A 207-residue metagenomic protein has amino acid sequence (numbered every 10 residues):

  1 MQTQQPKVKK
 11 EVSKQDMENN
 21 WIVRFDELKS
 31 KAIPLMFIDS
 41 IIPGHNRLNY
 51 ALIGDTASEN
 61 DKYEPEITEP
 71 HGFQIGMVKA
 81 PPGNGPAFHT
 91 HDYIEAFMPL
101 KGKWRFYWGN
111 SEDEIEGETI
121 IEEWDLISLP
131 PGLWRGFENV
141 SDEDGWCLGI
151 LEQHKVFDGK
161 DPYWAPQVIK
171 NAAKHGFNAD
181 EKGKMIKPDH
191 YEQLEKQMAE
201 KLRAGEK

Functional and structural regions predicted by a protein language model:
M1-G72, G183-K207: A short, N-terminal "cap"/entry segment at the start of jelly-roll beta-barrel domains of the cupin/DSBH fold
Q2-V12, D16, W134-K207: Double-stranded beta-helix
T56-K62, Q74-T90: Conserved short histidine dyad/triad with adjacent acidic residue
Y63-T68, P86-H91, W108, G117-T119 (+1 more regions): Short histidine-centered beta-strand/loop micro-motifs that create catalytic or ligand/metal-coordination sites
M77-V78, F88-H89, I94-P99, T119 (+1 more regions): His/acidic/aromatic-lined binding-pocket segments of jelly-roll/cupin-type domains and related regulatory beta-sandwich
N84-A87, R105, D125-I127, P131-F137: Histidine-centered metal-chelating micro-motifs
Y93-R105, G109-S111: Glycine- and acidic-residue-biased ligand/ion/polar-headgroup-sensing regions
S111-P131: Short acidic-glycine-tyrosine-enriched beta hairpin
